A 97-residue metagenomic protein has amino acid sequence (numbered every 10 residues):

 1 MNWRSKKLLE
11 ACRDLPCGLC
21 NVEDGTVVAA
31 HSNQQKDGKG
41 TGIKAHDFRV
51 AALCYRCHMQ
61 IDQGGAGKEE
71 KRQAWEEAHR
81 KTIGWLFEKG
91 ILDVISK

Functional and structural regions predicted by a protein language model:
M1-L9, G38-A45: Short, intrinsically disordered, charge-biased short linear motifs at domain edges
N2-A30: Short cysteine-rich loop/turn motifs with clustered Cys
C20-E23, R56-Q60: Cys/His-rich metal-chelating microdomains
G25-T41: Short recognition patches in nucleic-acid-associated and regulatory proteins
G38-F48, M59-K97: Polybasic, low-complexity binding patches
A51: Active-site cofactor/substrate anionic-group-binding motifs, chiefly glycine- and Lys/Arg-rich phosphate-binding loops
